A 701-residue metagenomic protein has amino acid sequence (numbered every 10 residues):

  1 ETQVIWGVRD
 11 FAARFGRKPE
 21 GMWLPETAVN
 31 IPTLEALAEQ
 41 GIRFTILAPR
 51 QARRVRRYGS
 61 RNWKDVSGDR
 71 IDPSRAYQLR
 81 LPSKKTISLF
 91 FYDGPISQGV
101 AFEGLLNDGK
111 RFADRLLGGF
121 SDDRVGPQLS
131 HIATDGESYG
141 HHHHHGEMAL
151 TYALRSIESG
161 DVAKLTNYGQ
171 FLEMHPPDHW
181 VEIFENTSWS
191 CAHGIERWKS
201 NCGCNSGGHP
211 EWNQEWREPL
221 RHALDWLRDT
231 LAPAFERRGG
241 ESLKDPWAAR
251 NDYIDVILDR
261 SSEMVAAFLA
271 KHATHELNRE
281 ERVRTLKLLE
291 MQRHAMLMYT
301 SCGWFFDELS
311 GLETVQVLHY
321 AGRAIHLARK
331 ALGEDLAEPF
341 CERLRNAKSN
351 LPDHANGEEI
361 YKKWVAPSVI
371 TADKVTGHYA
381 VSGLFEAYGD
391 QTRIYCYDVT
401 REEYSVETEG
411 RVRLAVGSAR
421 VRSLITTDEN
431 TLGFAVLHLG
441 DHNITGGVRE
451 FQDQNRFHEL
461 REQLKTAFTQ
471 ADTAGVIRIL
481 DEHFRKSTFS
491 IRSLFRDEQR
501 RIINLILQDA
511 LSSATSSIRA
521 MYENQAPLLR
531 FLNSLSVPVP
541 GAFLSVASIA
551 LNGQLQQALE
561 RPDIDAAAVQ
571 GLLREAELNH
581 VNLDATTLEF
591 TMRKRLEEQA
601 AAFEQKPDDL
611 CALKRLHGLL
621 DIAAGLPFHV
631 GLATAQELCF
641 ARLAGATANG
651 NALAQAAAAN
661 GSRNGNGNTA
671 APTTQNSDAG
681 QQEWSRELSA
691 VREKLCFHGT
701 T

Functional and structural regions predicted by a protein language model:
T2-L24, L117-A133: CE4/NodB-like, metal-dependent polysaccharide N-deacetylase domain that modifies extracellular/periplasmic N-acetylated
T2-R17, A38-L81, S156-G160, A192-H193: Acidic, His- and aromatic-enriched active-site or binding-groove loops in soluble protein domains that engage sugars
G21-N30, R50, G169-L172: Short, solvent-exposed turn/loop segments enriched in Gly/Ser/Thr/Pro and often Arg
E26-V29, A48-Q51, G94-I96, G136-S138: Active-site-proximal loop/turn and secondary-structure-junction residues that shape catalytic pockets, frequently
R50-A52, R56-I71, L384-V412: Extended, Lys/Arg-enriched charged tracts that mediate electrostatic binding to polyanionic substrates
W63-E386, T408-I425, L437-I444, R449-S513: Active-site and substrate-binding clefts of carbohydrate-active enzymes
Q525-A654, S677-T701: Extended alpha-helical scaffold segments
N649-N651, N660-N668, T674-N676: Asparagine/serine/threonine-enriched low-complexity, disordered tracts, especially those forming N-linked glycosylation
